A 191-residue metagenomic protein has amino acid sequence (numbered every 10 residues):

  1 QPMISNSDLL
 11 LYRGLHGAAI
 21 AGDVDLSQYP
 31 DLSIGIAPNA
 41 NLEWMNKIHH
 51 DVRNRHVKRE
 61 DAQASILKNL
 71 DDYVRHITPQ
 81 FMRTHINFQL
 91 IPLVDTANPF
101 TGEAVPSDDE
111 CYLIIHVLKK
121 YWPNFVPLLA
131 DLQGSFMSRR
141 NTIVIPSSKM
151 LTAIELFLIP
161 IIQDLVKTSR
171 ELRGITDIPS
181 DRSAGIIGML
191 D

Functional and structural regions predicted by a protein language model:
Q1-I4: Extracytoplasmic beta-strand-rich oligomerization domains located immediately C-terminal to a leader/signal peptide
N6-L10: Loop/turn-to-beta-strand initiation segments
L11, L26, A40-N41, M45-D191: C-terminal accessory "lid"/substrate-recognition subdomains
R13-H16, P38: A short beta-strand-to-loop transition that corresponds to the Sensor-1 phosphate-sensing loop of AAA+ P-loop ATPases
L15-A18, L93: Short glycine-rich anion-binding loops that position phosphate/pyrophosphate groups of nucleotides and phosphorylated
A19-V24: Conserved ATPase-coupling elements of RecA-like P-loop NTPase cores
D25-A37: Inter-motif core of Ras-like GTPase G domains
